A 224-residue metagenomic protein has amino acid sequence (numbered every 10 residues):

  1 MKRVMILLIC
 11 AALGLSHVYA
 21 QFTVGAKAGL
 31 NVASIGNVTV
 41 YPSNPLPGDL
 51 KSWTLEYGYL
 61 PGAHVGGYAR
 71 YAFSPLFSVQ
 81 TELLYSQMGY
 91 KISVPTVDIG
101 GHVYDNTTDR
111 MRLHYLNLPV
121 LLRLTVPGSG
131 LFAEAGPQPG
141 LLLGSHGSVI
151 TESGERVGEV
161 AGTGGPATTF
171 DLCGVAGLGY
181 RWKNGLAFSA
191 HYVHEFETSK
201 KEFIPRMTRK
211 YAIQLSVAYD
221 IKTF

Functional and structural regions predicted by a protein language model:
V4-G14: Sec-dependent N-terminal signal peptides
L15-A20: Sec/Tat signal peptide C-region and signal peptidase I cleavage site
F22, F77-V79, G130-L131, N184-A190 (+1 more regions): Repeated loop/turn-to-beta-strand initiation elements of outer-membrane beta-barrel proteins
T23, N31, Y180, R209-F224: Outer-membrane beta-barrel "beta-signal"
A26-V32, T81-Y85, A135-L141, Y180 (+2 more regions): Transmembrane beta-barrel strands of outer-membrane/channel proteins
S34-L60, M88-H114, L141-D171, V175 (+1 more regions): Extracellular/periplasm-exposed beta-strand and loop segments of Gram-negative cell-envelope proteins, dominated by
A63-G67, L116-V120, L131, L172-A176 (+1 more regions): Hydrophobic, lipid-facing positions within transmembrane beta-strands of outer-membrane proteins
Y68-R70, L121-T125, G179-R181, S189 (+1 more regions): Transmembrane beta-barrel domains of outer membrane proteins
